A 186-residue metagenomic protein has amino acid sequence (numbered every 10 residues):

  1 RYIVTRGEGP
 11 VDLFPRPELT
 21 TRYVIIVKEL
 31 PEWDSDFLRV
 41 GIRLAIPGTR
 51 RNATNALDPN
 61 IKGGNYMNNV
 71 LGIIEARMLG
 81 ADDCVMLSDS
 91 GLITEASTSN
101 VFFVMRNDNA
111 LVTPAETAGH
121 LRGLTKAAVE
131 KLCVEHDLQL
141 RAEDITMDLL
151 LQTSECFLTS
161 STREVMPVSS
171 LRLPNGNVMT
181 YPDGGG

Functional and structural regions predicted by a protein language model:
R1, D83-D89, F102-F103, P167-S169: Cytosolic beta-strand hydrophobic patch enriched in CBS
R1-L79, D183: Extended Lys/Arg-rich, glycine-bearing segments that form polyanion-binding/interaction patches within enzyme domains
T5-G7, K28-L30, P47-R50, L87-S90 (+4 more regions): Histidine- and/or cysteine-centered catalytic micro-motif in compact active-site loops
L19-R22, R39-I42, G80-D82, D89 (+3 more regions): Short coil/turn connectors at secondary-structure junctions
A53-P59, M67, A81, V85 (+1 more regions): Short, flexible active-site loops
K62, V70-N100: Aromatic- and charge-enriched substrate-recognition/interaction segments in catalytic or ligand-/protein-binding
I93-G186: Conserved catalytic-core subdomain
